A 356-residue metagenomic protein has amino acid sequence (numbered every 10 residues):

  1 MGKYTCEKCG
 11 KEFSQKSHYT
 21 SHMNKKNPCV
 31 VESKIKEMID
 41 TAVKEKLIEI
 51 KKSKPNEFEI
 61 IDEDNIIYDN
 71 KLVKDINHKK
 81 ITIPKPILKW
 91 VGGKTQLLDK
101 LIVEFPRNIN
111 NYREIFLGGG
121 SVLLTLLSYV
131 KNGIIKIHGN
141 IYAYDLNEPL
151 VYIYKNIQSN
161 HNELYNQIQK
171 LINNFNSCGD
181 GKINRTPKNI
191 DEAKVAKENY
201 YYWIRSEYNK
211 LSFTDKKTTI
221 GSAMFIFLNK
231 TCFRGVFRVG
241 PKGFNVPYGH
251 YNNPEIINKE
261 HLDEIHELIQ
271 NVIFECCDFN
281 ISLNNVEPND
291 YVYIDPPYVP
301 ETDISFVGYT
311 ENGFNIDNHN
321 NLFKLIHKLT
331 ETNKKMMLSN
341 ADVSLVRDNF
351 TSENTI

Functional and structural regions predicted by a protein language model:
M1-K36: C-terminal recognition-helix end and immediately following basic linker of small zinc-binding "finger" domains
V31-D64: Protein-protein interaction and targeting regions used for scaffolding, dimerization, and localization
I67-R113, S121-V122: S-adenosyl-L-methionine
L101, Y112-L126, A143-E148, Y154 (+5 more regions): Conserved proline-anchored active-site loop of SAM-dependent methyltransferases that bridges a beta-strand
G118-G120, H261-L262, N340-S344: Short, polar loop motifs at secondary-structure junctions
Y129-I273: Class I S-adenosyl-L-methionine-dependent methyltransferase module
E260-P288, V292-Y293: A mid-sequence, solvent-exposed acidic-amphipathic segment
N289-I356: Conserved acidic-Pro-Pro-aromatic motif
